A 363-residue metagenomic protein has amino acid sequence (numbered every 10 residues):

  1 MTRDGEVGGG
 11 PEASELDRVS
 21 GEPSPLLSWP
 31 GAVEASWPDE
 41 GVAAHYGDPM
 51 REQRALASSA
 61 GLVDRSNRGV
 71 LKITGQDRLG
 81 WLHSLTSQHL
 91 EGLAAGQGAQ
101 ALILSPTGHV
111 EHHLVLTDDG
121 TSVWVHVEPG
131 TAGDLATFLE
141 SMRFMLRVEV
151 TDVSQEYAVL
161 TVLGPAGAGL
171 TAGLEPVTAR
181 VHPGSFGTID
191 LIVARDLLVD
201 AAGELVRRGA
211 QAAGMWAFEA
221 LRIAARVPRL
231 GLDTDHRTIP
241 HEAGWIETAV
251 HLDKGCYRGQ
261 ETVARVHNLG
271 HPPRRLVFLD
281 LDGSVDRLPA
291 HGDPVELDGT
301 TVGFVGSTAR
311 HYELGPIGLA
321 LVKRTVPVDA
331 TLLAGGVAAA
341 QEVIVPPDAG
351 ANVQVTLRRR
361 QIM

Functional and structural regions predicted by a protein language model:
M1-Q100, L104, H109-E111: Acidic, proline/glycine-enriched N-terminal capping motif
R3-G9, L114, G244-V250, R258-Q260 (+1 more regions): Glycine-rich, small/acidic residue-mixed loop/short-helix segments
V63-S84, T151-P165, H271-D282: Short glycine-/aliphatic-rich beta-strand segments at the starts of folded cytosolic domains
V70, H112-P228: Acidic, low-complexity central loop/insert segments
G75, V125, V162-G164, G259 (+2 more regions): Residue-level signal for inorganic ion chemistry
D77-L82, A132-A136, G167-L170, D196-G203 (+2 more regions): Short, conserved charged micro-motifs
A95-G98, V177, R226, G231 (+4 more regions): Glycine-centered loop/turn motifs
I192-D280: Anionic-ligand-binding alpha/beta catalytic cores of soluble enzymes and soluble regulatory domains that recognize
